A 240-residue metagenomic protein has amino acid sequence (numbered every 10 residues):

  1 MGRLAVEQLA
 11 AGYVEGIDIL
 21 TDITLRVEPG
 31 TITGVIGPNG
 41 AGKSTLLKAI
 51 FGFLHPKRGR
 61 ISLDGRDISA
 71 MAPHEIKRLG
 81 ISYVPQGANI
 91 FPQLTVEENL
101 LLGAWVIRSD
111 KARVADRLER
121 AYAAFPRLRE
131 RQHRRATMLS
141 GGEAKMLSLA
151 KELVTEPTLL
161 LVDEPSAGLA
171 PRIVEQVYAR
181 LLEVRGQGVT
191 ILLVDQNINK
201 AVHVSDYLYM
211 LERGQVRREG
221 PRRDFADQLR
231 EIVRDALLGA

Functional and structural regions predicted by a protein language model:
V14-E15, V96-D116, A124-P126, G220: ABC-type ATPase nucleotide-binding domains, specifically the catalytic core motifs of the NBD
I36-P38: The feature captures the beta-strand-to-loop junction immediately N-terminal to the Walker
F51: Helix-to-loop junction immediately C-terminal to a conserved catalytic motif
G59-R66, L79, R113-L118, G220: Conserved ABC transporter NBD signature motif
I81, A123, M210-E219, A226-A240: C-terminal boundary and immediately downstream tail of ABC-type ATPase nucleotide-binding domains
R135-L139: Conserved ABC ATPase signature
E152-L153: ABC ATPase C-loop
